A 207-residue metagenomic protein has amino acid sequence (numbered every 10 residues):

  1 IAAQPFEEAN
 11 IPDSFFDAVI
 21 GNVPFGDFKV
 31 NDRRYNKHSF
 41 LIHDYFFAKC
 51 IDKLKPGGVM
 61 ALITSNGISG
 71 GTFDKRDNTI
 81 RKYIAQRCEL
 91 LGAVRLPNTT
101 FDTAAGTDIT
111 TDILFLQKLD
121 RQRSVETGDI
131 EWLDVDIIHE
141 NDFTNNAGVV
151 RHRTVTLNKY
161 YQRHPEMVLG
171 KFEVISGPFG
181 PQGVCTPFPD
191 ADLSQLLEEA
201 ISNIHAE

Functional and structural regions predicted by a protein language model:
Q4-R34, K49-S69: Conserved proline-anchored active-site loop of SAM-dependent methyltransferases that bridges a beta-strand
E8, P97-T100, H139: Residue-level detector of flexible, active-site-proximal loop/helix-junction positions within diverse enzyme catalytic
N10-D13, D102-G106: Short, solvent-exposed polar/charged micro-motifs at secondary-structure junctions
P24, N98, L119: Flexible loop residues that form catalytic and substrate-binding hotspots at small-molecule/glycan-binding clefts
G26-V30, G70-F73, D102-A105, R123-E126: Switch/connector loops and helix/strand junctions flanking conserved nucleotide-binding motifs in nucleotide-processing
S39-D102, I109-L116: Conserved Class I SAM-dependent methyltransferase catalytic core
T103-A206: Flexible, glycine-/basic-rich loop-and-beta segments that form/coincide with the SAM-dependent methyltransferase
